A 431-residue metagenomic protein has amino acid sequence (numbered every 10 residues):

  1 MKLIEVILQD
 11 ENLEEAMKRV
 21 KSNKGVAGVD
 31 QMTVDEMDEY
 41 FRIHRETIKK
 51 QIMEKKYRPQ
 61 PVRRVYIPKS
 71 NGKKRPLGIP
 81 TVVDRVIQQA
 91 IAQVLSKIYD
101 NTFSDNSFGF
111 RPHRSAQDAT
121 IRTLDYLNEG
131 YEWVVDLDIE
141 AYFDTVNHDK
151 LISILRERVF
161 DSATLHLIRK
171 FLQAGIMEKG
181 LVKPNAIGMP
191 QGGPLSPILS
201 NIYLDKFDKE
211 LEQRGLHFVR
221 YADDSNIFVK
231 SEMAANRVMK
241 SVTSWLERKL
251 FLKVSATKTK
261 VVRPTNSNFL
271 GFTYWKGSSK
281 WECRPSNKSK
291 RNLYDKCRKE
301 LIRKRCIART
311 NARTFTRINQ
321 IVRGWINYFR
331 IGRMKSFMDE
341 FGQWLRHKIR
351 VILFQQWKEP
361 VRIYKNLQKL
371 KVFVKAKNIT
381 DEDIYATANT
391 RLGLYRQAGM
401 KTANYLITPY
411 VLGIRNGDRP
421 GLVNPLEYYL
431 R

Functional and structural regions predicted by a protein language model:
M1-R42: Non-catalytic, polymerase-adjacent accessory regions of viral genome-replication enzymes
Q31-K97, N101, F110: Active-site substrate-recognition loop segments, prototypically the cytochrome P450 B′-helix/B-C loop
F41, R45, F341-I349: Short amphipathic alpha-helical coiled-coil/interface segments
Q51-V65, S70, T102-N266: Conserved polymerase palm-domain catalytic core
Q173, K249-R317, I321-R323: A conserved non-catalytic segment of reverse transcriptases and RNA-directed RNA polymerases corresponding to the late
P184-I187, W281, K299-R313, W325-F337 (+2 more regions): Short, solvent-exposed helix-loop connector elements
K258-S267, R317-I321, M338-R346, V361-L370: A glycine-rich phosphate-binding loop feature that marks nucleotide/adenosyl-phosphate handling sites
W357-R431: Extended C-terminal regions of large enzymes
